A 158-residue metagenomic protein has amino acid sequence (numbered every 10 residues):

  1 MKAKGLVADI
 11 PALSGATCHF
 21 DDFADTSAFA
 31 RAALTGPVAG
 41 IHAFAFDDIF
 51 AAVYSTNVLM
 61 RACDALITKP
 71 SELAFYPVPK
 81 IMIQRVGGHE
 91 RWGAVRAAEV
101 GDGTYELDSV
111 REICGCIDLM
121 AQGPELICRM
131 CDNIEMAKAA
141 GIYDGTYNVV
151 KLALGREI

Functional and structural regions predicted by a protein language model:
M1-I158: Nucleotide-activated sugar donor-binding and catalytic core shared by glycosyltransferases and related lipid-linked
